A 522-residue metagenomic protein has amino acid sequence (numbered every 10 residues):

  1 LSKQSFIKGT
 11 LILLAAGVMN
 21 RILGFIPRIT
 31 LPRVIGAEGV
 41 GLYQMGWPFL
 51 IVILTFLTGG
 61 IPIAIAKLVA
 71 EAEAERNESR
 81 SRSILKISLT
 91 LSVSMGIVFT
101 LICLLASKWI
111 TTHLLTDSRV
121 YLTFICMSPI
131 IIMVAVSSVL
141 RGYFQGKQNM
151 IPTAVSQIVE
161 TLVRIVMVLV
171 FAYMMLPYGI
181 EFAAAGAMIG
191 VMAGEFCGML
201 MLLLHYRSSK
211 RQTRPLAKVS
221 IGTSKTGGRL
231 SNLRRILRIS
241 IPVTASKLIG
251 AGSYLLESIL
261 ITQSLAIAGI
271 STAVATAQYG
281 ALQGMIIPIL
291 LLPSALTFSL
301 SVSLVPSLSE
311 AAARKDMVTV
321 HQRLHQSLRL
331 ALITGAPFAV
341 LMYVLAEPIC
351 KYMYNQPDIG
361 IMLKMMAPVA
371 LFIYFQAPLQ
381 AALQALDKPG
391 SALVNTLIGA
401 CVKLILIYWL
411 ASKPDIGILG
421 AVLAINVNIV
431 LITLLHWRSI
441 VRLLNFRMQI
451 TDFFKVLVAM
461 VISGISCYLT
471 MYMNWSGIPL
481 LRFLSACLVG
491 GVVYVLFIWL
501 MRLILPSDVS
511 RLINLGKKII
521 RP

Functional and structural regions predicted by a protein language model:
L1-L23, S79, S83, T223-G250 (+2 more regions): N-terminal membrane topogenesis motif
S5-I63, T100, L104, I130-I131 (+2 more regions): Signature of the first transmembrane helix
I22-V40, T111-H113, M174-M175, T244-P293 (+3 more regions): Helix-terminus/linker motif at the lipid-water interface of multi-pass membrane proteins
G59-A74, L290-R314, L324, L328: Helix-loop junctions and terminal segments of transmembrane helices in multi-pass membrane transport/translocation
V98-T116, P337-N355: Short membrane-interface helical motifs at transmembrane helix boundaries in multi-pass membrane transporters
M133-S156, P368-I398: Membrane-interface junctions at transmembrane-helix termini in multi-pass inner-membrane proteins
I151, L162-L200, L204-H205, G390 (+3 more regions): Membrane-interface helix-loop junctions in multi-pass transport and translocation proteins
T470-P522: Membrane-proximal transmembrane or re-entrant/amphipathic helices at the cytosolic face
